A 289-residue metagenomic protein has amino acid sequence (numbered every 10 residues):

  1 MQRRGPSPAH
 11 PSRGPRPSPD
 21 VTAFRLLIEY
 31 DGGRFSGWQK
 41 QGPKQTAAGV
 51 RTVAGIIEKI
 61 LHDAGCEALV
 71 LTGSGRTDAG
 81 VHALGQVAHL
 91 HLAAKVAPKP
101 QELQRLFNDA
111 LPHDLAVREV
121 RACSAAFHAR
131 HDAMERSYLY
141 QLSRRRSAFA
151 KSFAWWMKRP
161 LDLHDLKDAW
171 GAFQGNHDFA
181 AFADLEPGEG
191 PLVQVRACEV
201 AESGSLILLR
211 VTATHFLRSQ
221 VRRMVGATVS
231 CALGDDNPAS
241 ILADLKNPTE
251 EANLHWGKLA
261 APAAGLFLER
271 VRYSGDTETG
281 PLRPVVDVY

Functional and structural regions predicted by a protein language model:
Q2-Y289: Structured-RNA-binding interfaces characteristic of tRNA pseudouridine synthases
